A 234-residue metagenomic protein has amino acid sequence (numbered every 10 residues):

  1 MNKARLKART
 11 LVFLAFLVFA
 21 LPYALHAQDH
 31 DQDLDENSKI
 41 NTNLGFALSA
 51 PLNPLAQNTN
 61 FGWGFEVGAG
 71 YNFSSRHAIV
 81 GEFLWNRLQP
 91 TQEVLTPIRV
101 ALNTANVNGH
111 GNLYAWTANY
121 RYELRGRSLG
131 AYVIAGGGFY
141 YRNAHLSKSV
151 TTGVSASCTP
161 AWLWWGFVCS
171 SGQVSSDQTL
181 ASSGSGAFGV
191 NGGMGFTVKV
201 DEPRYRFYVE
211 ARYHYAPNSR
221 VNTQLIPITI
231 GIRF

Functional and structural regions predicted by a protein language model:
M1-N37: Cleavable N-terminal export/targeting peptides
Y23, A27-F73, I79, I226 (+1 more regions): Short glycine/proline- and aromatic-enriched beta-strand/turn motifs that initiate or cap beta-hairpins
H30, W63, G70-A156, D201 (+1 more regions): Gram-negative (and chloroplast) outer-membrane scaffold detector with strong preference for beta-barrel transmembrane
L34-T42, S75-I79, R127-V133, G186-F188 (+2 more regions): Outer-envelope beta-barrel architecture signal
S38-I40, T59-F65, H110-W116, L129 (+2 more regions): Residues that define the transmembrane beta-barrel architecture of outer-membrane proteins
L44-L48, F65-Y71, A118-Y122, A135-F139 (+4 more regions): Residues on the lipid-exposed face of transmembrane beta-strands in outer-membrane beta-barrel proteins
P51-L55, A101-N108, S176-S182, H214-N218: Extracellular loop and loop/strand-boundary signature of outer-membrane beta-barrel proteins
Q92, S182, G195-F234: Predominantly the C-terminal beta-signal and adjacent terminal strand-loop region of outer-membrane beta-barrel
